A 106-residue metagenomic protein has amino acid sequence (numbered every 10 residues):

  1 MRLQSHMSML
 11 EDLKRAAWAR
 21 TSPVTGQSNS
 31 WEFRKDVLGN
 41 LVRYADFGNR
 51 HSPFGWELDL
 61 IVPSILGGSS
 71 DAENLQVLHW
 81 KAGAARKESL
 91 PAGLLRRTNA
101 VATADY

Functional and structural regions predicted by a protein language model:
M1-D46: Short, charged surface segments at domain edges that flank catalytic/cofactor-binding sites
L13, G26-S28, H51, L75 (+1 more regions): Alpha-helical structural elements
V24, V37, D46, I65-L66 (+2 more regions): Intrinsically disordered, low-complexity segments enriched in small/polar residues
Q27, N40, N49, G68-S69 (+2 more regions): Intrinsically disordered, low-complexity regions
V42-V77, E88: Histidine-centered nuclease catalytic patch
S69-T103: Short Cys/His-centered divalent metal-binding micro-motifs
